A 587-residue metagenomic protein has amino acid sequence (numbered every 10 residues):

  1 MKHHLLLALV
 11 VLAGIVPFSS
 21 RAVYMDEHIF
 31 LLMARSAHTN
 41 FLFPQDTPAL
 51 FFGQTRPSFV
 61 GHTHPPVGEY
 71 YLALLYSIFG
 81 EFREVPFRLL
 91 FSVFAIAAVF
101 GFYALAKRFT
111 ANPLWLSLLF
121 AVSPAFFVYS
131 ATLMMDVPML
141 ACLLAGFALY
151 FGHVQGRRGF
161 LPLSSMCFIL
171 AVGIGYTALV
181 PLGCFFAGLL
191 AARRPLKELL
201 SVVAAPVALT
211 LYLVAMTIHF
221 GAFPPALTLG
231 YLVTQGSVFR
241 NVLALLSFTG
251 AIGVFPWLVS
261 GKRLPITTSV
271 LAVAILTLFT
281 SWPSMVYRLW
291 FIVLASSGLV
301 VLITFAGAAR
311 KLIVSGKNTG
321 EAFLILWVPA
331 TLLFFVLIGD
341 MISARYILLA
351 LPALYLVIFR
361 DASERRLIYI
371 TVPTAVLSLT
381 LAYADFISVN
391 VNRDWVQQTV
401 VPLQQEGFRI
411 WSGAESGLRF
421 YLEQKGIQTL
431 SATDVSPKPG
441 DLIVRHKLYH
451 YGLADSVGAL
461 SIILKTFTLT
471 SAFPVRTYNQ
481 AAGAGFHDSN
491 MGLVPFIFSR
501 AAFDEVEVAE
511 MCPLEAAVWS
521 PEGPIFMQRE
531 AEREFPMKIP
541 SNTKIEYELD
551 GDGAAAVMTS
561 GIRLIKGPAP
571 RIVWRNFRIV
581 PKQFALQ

Functional and structural regions predicted by a protein language model:
K2-H4, V85, F102-S123, L140-A141 (+1 more regions): Transmembrane-helix signature of polytopic, membrane-embedded enzymes that assemble or transfer cell-envelope glycans
A13, I29-V60, V67-Y70, L74: Extracytosolic helix-loop segments that constitute the early lumenal/periplasmic catalytic or substrate-binding loops
Y24, V128-P138, S343: Short acidic/glycine- and proline-prone juxtamembrane loop motifs at membrane-interface regions of multi-pass membrane
P86-F109, A145, L149: Transmembrane-helix motifs of polytopic, lipid-linked glycan transferases
K107-T110, G146-L163, A171, R193 (+1 more regions): Membrane-interface transmembrane helices that cradle and orient dolichyl/undecaprenyl
L116-P124, A148, F168, V172: Short helix- or helix-capping micro-motifs that position conserved polar/aromatic residues at function-defining sites
G183-Y287, L377-N390, D394: Membrane-lumen/periplasm interface segments of specific transmembrane helices in polyprenyl phosphate-linked
I368-L442, K447, G483-F526, M537: Membrane-embedded, lumen/periplasm-facing catalytic core of multi-pass transferases that use lipid-linked donors
